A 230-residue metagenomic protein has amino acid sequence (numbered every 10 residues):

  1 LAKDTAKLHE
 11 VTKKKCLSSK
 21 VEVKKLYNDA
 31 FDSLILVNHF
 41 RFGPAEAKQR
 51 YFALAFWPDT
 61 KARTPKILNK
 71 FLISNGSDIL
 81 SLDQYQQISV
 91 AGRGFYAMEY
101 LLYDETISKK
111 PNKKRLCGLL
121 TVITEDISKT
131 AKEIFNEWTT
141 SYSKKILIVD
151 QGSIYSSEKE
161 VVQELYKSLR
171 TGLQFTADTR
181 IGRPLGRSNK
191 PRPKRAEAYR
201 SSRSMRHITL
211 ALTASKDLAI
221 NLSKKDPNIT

Functional and structural regions predicted by a protein language model:
L1-T230: Mature extracytoplasmic or organellar-lumen-exposed domains after removal of signal/transit peptides
